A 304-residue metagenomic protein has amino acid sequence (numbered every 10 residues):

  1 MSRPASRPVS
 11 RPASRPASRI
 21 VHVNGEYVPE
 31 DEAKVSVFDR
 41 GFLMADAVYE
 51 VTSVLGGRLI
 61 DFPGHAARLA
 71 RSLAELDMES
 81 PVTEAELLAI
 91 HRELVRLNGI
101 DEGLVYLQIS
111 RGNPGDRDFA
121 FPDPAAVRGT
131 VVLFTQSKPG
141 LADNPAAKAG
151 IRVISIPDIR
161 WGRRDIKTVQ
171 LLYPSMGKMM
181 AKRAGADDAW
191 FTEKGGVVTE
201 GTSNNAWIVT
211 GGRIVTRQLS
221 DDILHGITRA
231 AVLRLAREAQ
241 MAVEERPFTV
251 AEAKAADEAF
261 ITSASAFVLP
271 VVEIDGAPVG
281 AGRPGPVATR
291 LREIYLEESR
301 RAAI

Functional and structural regions predicted by a protein language model:
M1-W190, K194-V197, S220, L224 (+1 more regions): Conserved alpha/beta cores of soluble small-molecule-handling proteins
A189-F191, N205-I208: Short beta-strand scaffold segments in enzyme catalytic cores
V198-N204: Short beta-strand/strand-turn micro-motif
G212-I214: Active-site beta-strand-loop-beta-strand hairpin of nuclease catalytic cores that positions key catalytic residues
T228-R229: Secondary-structure junction motif
